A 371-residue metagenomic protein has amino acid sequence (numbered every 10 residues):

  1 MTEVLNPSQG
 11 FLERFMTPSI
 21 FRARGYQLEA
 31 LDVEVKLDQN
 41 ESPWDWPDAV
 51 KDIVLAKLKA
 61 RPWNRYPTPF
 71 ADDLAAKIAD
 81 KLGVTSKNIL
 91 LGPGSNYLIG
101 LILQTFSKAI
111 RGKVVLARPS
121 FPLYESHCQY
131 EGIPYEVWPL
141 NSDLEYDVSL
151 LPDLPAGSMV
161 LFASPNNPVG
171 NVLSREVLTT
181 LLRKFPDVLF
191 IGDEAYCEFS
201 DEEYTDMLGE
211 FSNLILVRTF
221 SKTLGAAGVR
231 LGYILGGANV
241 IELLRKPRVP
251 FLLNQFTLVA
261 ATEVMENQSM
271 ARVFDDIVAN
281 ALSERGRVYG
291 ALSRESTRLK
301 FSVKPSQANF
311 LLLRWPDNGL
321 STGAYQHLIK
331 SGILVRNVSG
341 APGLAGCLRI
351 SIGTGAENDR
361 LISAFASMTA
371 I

Functional and structural regions predicted by a protein language model:
T2-R65, A156: N-terminal "arm"/small-domain region of PLP-dependent enzymes with the aminotransferase-like
L5, T105-A163: PLP-dependent aminotransferase-like
I20, G25, P305-A308, L313 (+1 more regions): Conserved PLP cofactor-binding pocket of PLP-dependent enzymes
D45-P47, N213-E295, S302-V303: PLP-dependent aminotransferase class I/II
D72-K113, E131, N318: Phosphate-binding glycine-rich loop
E136, L140-E198: Active-site phosphate-binding strand-loop segment of PLP-dependent enzymes
E176, K330-S331, G340-I371: PLP-dependent enzyme catalytic core of the Aspartate aminotransferase-like
L282, E295-S331, L348: Conserved PLP-binding catalytic core of the aspartate aminotransferase-like
